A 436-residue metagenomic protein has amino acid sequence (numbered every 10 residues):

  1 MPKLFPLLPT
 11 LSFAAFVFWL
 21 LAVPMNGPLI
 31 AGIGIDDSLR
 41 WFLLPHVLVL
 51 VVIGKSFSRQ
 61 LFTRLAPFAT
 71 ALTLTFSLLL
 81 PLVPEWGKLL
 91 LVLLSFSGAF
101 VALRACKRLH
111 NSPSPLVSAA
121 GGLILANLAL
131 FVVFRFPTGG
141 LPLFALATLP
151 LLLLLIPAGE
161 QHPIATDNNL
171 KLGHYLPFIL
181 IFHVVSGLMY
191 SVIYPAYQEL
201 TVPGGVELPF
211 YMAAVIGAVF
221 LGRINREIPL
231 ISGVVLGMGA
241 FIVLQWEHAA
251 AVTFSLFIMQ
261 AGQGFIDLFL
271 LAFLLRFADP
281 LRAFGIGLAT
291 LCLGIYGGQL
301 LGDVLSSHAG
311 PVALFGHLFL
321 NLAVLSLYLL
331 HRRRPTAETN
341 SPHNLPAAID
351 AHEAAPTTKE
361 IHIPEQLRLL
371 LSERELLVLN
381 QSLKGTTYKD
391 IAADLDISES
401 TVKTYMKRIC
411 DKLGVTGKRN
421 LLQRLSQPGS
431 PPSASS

Functional and structural regions predicted by a protein language model:
M1-A14, L65, L170-H174: N-terminal membrane topogenic signal
F16-N26, A71-P81, L143-Q161, N168-G222 (+4 more regions): Linker/hinge segments immediately adjacent to helix-turn-helix/homeobox DNA-binding domains
L39-F57, L208-A218: Central cavity-lining transmembrane alpha-helices of secondary-active solute carriers, predominantly the Major
V51-A69: Conserved MFS/SLC helix-loop-helix module at the cytosolic interface between two early adjacent transmembrane helices
E85-R104, A251-D267: Hydrophobic core of transmembrane alpha-helices in multi-pass small-molecule transporters, especially MFS/SLC-type
G98-L103, P113-P137, R282-D303: Glycine-rich segments within core transmembrane alpha-helices of 12-TM secondary carriers
F100-N111, L268-F277: Intracellular helix-loop hinge segments at the cytoplasmic ends of transmembrane helices in 12-TM rocker-switch-type
A351-T404, D411-K412, Q423-P432: Helix-turn-helix DNA-binding segment
